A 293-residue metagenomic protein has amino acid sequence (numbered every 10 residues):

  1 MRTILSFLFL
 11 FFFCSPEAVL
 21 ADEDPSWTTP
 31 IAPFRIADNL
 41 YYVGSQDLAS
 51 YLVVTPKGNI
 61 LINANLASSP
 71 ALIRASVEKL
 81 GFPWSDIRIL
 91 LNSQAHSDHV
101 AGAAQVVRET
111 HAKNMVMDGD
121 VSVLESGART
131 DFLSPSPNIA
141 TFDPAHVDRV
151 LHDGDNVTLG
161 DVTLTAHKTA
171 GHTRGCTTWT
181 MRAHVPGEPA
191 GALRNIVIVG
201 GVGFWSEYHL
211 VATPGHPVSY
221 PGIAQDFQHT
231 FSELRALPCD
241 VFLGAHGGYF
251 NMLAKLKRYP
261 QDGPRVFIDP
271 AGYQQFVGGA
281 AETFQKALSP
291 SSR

Functional and structural regions predicted by a protein language model:
I4-P16: Bacterial N-terminal signal peptides
D22, T29-I31, R35-A37, D86 (+4 more regions): Metallo-beta-lactamase
P25-L80, W84, T178-F204, H209: Conserved beta-strand hairpin/beta-sheet module of binuclear metal-dependent hydrolase folds, prominently
N39, V53, N63, Q94 (+6 more regions): Divalent metal-coordination and catalytic microenvironments
I62-A64, I87-A95, N114-M117, K168-A170 (+3 more regions): Active-site neighborhood of phospho(di)ester-bond hydrolases with catalytic His/Asp-centered motifs
S68-A71, E78-N156, H184, Q261 (+2 more regions): Active-site HxH/HxHxD metal-binding segment of metal-dependent hydrolases
S69, A95-A101, V121-L124, R174-T177 (+3 more regions): Active-site environment of divalent metal-dependent phosphoester hydrolases
M181-L193, S219-R293: Divalent-metal (often Zn2+) His-rich catalytic cores of metallo-beta-lactamase-fold enzymes
